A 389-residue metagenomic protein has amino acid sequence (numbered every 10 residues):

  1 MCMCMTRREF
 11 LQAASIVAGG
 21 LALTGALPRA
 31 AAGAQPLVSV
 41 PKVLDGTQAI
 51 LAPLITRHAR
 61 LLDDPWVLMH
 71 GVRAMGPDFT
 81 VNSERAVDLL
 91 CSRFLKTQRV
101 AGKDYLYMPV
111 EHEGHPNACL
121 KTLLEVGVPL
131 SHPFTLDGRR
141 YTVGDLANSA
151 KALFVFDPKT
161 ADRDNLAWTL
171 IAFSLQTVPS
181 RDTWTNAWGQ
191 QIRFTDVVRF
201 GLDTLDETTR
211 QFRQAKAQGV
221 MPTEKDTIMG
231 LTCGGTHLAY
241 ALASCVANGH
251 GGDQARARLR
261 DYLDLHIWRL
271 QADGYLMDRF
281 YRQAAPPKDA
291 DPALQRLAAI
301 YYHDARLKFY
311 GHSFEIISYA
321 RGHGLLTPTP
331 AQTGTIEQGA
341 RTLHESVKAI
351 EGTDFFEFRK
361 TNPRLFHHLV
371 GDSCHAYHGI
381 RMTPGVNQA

Functional and structural regions predicted by a protein language model:
M1-M3: N-terminal secretory signal peptides that target proteins for export/translocation
E9-A30: N-terminal export signals
A30-A389: Preference for long, amphipathic alpha-helical scaffolds in soluble/luminal domains and all-alpha bundles
